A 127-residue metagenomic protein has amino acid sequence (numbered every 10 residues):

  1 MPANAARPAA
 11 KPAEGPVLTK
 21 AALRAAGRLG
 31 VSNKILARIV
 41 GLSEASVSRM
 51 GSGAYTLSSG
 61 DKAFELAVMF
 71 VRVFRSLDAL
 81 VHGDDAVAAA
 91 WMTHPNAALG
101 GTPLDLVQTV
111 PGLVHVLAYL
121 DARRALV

Functional and structural regions predicted by a protein language model:
M1-V127: Non-transmembrane "mature" sequence context
